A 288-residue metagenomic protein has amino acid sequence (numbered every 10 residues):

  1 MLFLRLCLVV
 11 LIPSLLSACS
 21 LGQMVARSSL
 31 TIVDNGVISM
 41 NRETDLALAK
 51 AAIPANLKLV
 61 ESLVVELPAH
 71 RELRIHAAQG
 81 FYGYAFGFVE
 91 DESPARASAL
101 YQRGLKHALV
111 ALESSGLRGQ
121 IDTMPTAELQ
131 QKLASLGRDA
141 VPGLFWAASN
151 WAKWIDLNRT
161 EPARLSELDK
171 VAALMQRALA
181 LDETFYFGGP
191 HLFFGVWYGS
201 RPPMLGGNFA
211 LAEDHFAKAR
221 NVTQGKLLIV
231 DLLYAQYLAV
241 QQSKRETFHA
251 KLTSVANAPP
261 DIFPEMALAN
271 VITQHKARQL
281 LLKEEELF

Functional and structural regions predicted by a protein language model:
L6-S17: Bacterial N-terminal signal peptides
L15-E43: Bacterial Sec signal peptide processing site at the extreme N-terminus
S28-I38, A69-G87, S115-G116, T126-A127 (+5 more regions): Amphipathic alpha-helical repeat scaffolds of TPR domains
S39-E72: Post-signal-peptide N-terminal segment of Sec-exported extracytoplasmic proteins
M40-A49, F86-Y101, W154-E167, G199-F209 (+2 more regions): Short coil/turn connectors between adjacent alpha-helices in alpha-solenoid helical repeat scaffolds
F86, E92-E183: Acidic/His-rich structured neighborhood in mature extracellular/periplasmic domains
A97-L112, L211-E213, H249-I262: TPR/TPR-like (Sel1-like) alpha-helical repeat modules
K251, N257, D261-F288: Terminal, low-structured helical/coil segments at or just beyond the last alpha-helical repeat
